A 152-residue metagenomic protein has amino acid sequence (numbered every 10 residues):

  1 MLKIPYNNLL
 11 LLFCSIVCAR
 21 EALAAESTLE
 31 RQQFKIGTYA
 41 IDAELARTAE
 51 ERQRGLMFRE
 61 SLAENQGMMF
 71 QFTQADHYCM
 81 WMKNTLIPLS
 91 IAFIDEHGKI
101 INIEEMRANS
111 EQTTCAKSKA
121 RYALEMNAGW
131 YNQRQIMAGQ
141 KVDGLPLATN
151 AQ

Functional and structural regions predicted by a protein language model:
M1-L9: Bacterial N-terminal signal peptides that target proteins for export
N8-V17: Bacterial N-terminal signal peptides
V17-C18, M137: Alpha-helical transmembrane segments and their juxtamembrane interfaces
C18-A19, S110: Short linear Ser/Thr-Pro motifs
R20-A24: Sec/Tat signal peptide C-region and signal peptidase I cleavage site
A25-Q152: Compact, glycine-rich, soluble single-domain proteins
